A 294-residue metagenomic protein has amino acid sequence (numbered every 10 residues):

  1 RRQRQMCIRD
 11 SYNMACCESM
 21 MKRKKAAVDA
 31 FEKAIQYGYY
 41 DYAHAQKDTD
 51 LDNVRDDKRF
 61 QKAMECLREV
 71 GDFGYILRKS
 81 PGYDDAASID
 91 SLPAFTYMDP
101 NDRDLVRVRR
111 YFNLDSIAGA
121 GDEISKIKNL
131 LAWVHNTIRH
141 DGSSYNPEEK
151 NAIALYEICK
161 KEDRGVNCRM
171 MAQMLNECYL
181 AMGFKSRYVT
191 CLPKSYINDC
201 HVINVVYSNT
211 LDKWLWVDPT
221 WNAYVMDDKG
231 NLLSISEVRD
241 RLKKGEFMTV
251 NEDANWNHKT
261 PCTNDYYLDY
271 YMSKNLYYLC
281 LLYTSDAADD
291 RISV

Functional and structural regions predicted by a protein language model:
R2-R4, I8, Y283-V294: Single conserved hydrophobic/aromatic residue that forms the stacking wall/gate of nucleotide- or nucleobase-binding
Y75-D163: Secondary-structure boundary elements
D141-I203: Active-site neighborhood of thiol-dependent amide/isopeptide-bond enzymes
Y196-N198, V206-S285, R291: His-Asp-centered catalytic microenvironments across diverse enzyme cores, prominently the transglutaminase-like
